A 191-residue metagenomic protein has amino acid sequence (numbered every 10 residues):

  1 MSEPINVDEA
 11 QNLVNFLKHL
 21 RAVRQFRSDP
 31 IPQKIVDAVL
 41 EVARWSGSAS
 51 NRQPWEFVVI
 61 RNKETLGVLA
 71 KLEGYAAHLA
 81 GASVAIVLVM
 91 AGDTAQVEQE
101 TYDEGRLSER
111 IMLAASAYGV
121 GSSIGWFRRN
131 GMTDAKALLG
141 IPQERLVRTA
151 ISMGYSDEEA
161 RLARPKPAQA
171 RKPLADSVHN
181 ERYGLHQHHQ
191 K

Functional and structural regions predicted by a protein language model:
M1-K191: Acidic, surface-exposed loops and disordered segments
